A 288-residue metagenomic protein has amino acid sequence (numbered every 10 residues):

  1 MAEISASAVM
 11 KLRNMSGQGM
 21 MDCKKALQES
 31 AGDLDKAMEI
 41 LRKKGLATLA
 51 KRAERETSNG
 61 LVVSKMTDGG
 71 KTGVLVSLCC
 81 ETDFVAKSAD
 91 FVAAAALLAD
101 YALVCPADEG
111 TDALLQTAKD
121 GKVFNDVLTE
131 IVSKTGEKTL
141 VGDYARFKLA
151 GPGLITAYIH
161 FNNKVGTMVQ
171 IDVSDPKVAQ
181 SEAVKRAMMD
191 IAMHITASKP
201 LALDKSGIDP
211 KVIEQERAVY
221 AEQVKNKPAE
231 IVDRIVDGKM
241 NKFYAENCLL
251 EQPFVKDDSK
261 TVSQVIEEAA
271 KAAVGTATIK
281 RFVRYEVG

Functional and structural regions predicted by a protein language model:
A2-G288: N-terminal assembly/interaction segments in proteins that build large macromolecular machines
